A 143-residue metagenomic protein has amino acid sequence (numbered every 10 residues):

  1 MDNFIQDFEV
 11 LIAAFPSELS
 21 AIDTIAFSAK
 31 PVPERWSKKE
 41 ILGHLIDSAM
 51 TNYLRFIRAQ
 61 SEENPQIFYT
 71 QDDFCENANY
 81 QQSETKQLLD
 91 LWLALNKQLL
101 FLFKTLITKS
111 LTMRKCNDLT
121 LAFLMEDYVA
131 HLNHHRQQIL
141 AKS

Functional and structural regions predicted by a protein language model:
M1, A26, I41, N77 (+2 more regions): Residue-level detector of alpha-helix boundaries and kinks
M1-D2, A14-E18, A29-P33, D72-N77 (+1 more regions): Short amphipathic alpha-helical segments, especially helix-boundary/capping motifs
M1-F4, T51-A94, S143: Short, helix-capping/interhelical loops that line the mouth of catalytic, cofactor-, or ligand-binding pockets
M1-T24, D47-R58, A130-N133: Alpha-helical bundle segments that constitute or directly flank the non-heme di-iron/ferroxidase center
D7-L11, E18, E76-T112, Y128: Acidic/histidine-rich alpha-helical segments that form the ligand environment of transition-metal centers
A14, E18-A21, I25, R55 (+6 more regions): Amphipathic, soluble alpha-helical interaction motifs
S28-Q71, L111-S143: Short, contiguous alpha-helical
